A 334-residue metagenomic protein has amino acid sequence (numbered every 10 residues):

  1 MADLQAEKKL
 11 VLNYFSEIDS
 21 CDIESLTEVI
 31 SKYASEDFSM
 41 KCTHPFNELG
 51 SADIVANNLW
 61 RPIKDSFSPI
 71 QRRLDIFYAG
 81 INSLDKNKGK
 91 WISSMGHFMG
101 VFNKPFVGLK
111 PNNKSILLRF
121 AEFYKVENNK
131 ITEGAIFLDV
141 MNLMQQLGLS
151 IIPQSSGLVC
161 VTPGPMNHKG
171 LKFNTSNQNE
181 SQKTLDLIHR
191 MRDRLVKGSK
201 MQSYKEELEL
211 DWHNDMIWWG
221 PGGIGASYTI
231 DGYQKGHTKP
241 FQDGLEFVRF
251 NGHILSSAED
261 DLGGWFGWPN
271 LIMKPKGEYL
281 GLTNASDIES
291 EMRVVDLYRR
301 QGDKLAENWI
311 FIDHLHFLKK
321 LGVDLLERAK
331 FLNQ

Functional and structural regions predicted by a protein language model:
M1-Q334: C-terminal and inter-domain tail/linker signature
